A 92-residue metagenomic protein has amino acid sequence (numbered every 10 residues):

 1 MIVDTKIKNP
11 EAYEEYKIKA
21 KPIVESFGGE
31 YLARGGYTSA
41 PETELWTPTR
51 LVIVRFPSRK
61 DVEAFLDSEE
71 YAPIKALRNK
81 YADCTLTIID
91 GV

Functional and structural regions predicted by a protein language model:
M1-E69, D90-V92: Short S/T/G/P-rich N-terminal loop/turn motif that feeds into the first structured element of a domain
L66-A76, Y81: Short, compact, well-ordered microdomains
N79-V92: C-terminal end-helix/capping segment
